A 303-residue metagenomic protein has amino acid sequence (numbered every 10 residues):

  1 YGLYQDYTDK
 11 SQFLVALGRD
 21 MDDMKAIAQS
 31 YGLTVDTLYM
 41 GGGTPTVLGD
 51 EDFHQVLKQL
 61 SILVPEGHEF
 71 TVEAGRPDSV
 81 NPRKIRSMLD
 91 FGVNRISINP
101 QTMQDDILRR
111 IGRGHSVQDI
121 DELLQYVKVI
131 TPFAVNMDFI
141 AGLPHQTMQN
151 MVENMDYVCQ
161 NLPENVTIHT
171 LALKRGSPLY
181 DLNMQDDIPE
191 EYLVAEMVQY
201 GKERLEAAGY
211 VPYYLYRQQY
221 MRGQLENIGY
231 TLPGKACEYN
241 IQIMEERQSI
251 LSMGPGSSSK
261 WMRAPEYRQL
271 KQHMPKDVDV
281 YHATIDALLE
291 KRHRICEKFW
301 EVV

Functional and structural regions predicted by a protein language model:
G2-Y200: Conserved non-cysteine loop/helix-boundary elements of the Radical SAM core domain that shape
L17, G229-V303: Radical SAM enzyme core and accessory elements
A26-Q29, P65, E206, A283-E290 (+1 more regions): Generic surface-pattern signal
G42, Q224, W300-V303: Amphipathic alpha-helical surface "interface" segments used for docking/oligomerization or membrane association within
P45, Y220, G256-S259: Short, glycine-/Ser/Thr-/acidic-enriched flexible segments
F53-Q55, N154, Y213, K260 (+1 more regions): Generic secondary-structure boundary signal with a strong preference for alpha-helix termini
G176-M253: A C-terminal junction/extension of Radical SAM enzymes
